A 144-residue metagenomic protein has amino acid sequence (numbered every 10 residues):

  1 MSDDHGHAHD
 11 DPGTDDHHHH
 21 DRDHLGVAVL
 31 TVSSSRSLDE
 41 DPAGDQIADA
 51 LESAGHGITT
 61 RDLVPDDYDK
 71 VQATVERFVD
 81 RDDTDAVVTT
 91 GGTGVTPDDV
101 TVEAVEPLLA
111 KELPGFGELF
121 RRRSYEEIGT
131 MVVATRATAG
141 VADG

Functional and structural regions predicted by a protein language model:
M1-G144: Non-catalytic beta/alpha edge segments that cap or flank active sites
